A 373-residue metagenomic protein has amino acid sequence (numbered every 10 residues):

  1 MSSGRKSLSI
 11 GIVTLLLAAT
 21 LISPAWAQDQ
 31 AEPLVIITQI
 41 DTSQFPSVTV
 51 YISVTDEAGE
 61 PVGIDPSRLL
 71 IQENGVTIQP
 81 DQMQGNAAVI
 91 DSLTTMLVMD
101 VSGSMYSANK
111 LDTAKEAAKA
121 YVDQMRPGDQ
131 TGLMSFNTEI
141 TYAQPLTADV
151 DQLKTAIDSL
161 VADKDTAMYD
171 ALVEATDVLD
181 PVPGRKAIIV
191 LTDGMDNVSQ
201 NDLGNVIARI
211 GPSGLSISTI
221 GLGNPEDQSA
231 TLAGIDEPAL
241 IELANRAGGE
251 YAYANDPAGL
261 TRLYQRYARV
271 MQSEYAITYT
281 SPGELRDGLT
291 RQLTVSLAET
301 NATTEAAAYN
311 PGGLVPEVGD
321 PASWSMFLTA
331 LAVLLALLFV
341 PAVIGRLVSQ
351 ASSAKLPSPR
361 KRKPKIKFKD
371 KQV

Functional and structural regions predicted by a protein language model:
M1-I12: Bacterial N-terminal signal peptides that target proteins for export
G11-T20: Bacterial N-terminal signal peptides
S23-A27: Sec/Tat signal peptide C-region and signal peptidase I cleavage site
A31-M96, V101-A108: Acidic, polar low-complexity linker/tail segments
D41-P46, N245, N255-S352: C-terminal "exit" segments of structured domains
F45-T49, I64-P66, I90-M96, E116-A117 (+5 more regions): Extracytoplasmic
L93, A108-T113, K119, D123 (+6 more regions): Exposed acidic/Ser/Thr-rich ligand/metal-binding surfaces
Q350-V373: Cytoplasmic C-terminal tails of single-pass
